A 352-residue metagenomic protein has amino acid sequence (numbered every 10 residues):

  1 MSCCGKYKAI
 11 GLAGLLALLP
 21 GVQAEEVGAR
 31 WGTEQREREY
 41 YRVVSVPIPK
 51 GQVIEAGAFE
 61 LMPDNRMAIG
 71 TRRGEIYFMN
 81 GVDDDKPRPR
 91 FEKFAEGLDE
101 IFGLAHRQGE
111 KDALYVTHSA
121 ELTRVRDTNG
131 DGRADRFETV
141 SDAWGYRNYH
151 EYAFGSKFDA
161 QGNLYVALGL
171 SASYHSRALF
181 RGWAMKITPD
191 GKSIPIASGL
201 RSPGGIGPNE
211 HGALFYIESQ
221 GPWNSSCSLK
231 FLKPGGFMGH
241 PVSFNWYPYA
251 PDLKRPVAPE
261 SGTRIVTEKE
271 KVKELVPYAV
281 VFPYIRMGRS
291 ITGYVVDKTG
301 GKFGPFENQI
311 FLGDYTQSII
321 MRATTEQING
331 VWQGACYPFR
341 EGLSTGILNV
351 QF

Functional and structural regions predicted by a protein language model:
M1-G11: Bacterial N-terminal signal peptides that target proteins for export
C4, G21-Q23: Detector for intrinsically disordered, low-structure N-terminal pre-sequences
I10-L19: Bacterial N-terminal signal peptides
A24-F352: Beta-propeller domains with acidic blade repeats across secreted/periplasmic ectodomains and cytosolic WD/CNH propellers
